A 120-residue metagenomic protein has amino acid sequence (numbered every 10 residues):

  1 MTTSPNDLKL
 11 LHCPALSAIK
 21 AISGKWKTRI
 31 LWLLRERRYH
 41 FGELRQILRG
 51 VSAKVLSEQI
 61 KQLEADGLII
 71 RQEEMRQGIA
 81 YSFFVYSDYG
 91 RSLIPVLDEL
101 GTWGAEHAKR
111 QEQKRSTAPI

Functional and structural regions predicted by a protein language model:
M1-I22: N-terminal leader segment of winged-helix/HTH proteins
L16, A21-W32, A53: Short alpha-helical elements of helix-turn-helix
W26, E36-G42: Short capping segments at the starts of secondary-structure elements
G42-R71, G78-I79: Canonical helix-turn-helix DNA-binding module
M75-L97: Basic, amphipathic "hinge/linker" alpha-helix immediately C-terminal to the N-terminal HTH DNA-binding motif
S92-R110: Short, solvent-exposed amphipathic helices
Q113-I120: Exposed, interaction-prone assembly regions rather than primary DNA-binding/catalytic cores
